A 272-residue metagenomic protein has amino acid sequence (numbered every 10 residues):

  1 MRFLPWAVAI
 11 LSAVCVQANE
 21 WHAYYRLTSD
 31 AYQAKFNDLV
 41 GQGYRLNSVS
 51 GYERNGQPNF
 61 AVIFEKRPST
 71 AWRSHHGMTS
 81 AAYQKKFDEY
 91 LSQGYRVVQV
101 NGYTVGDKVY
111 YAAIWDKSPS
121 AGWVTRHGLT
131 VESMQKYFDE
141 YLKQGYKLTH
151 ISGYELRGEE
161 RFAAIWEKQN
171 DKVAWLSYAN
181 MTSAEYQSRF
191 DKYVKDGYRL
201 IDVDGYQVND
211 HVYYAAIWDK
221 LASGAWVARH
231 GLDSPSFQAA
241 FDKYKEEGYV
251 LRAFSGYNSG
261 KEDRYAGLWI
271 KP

Functional and structural regions predicted by a protein language model:
P5-A13: Bacterial N-terminal signal peptides
Q17-P272: Terminus-proximal functional modules
